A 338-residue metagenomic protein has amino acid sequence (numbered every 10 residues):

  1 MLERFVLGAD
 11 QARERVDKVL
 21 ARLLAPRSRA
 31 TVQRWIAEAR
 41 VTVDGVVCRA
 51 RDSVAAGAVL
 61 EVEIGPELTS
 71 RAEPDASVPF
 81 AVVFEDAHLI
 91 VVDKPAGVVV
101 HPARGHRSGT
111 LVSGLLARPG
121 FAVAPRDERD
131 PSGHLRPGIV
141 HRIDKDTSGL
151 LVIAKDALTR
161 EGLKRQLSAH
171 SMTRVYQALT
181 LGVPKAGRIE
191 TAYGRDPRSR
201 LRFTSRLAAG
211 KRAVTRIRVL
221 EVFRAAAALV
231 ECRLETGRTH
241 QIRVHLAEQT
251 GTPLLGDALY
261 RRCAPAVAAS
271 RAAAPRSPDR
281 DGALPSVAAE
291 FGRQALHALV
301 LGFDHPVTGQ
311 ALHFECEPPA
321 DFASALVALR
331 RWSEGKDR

Functional and structural regions predicted by a protein language model:
M1-R200, A295, E315-S333: RNA pseudouridine synthases
M1-R34, F80, A208-K211, A225 (+2 more regions): Pseudouridine synthases involved in rRNA/tRNA modification
E3, G187, T191, A213-T215 (+3 more regions): Short beta-strand segments
G45-V47, V230-R233: Short histidine-centered loop motifs in beta-beta connectors
V62-G65, R198-R200, R212-V214, D279-S286: Short Pro/Gly-enriched beta-strand edge/turn motifs at strand-loop
V82, T180, R216-V219, L254: Conserved hydrophobic positions within beta-strands
L163, R238-L246: Short beta-strand segments enriched for Tyr within beta-sheet-rich domains, predominantly fibronectin type III
R188, P197-R198, L207-R216: Non-catalytic RNA-recognition surface used by pseudouridine synthases
